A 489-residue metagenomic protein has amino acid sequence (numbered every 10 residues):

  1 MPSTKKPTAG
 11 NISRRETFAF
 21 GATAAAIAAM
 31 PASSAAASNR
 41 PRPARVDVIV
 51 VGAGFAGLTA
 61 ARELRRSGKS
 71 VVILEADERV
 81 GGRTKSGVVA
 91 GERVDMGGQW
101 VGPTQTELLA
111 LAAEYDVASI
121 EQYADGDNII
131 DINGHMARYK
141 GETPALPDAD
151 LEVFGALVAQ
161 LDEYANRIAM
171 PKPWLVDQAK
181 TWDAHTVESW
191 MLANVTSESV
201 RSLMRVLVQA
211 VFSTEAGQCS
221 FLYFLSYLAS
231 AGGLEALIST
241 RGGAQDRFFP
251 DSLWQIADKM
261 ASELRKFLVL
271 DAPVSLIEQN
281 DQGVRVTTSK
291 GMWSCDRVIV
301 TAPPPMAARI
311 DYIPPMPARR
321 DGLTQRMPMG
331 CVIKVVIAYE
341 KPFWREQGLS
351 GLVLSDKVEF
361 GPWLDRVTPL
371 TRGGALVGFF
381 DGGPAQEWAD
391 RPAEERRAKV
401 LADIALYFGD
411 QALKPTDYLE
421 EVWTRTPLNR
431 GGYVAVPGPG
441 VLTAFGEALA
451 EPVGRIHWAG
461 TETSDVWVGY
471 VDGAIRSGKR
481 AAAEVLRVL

Functional and structural regions predicted by a protein language model:
P2-L489: FAD-dinucleotide binding site
